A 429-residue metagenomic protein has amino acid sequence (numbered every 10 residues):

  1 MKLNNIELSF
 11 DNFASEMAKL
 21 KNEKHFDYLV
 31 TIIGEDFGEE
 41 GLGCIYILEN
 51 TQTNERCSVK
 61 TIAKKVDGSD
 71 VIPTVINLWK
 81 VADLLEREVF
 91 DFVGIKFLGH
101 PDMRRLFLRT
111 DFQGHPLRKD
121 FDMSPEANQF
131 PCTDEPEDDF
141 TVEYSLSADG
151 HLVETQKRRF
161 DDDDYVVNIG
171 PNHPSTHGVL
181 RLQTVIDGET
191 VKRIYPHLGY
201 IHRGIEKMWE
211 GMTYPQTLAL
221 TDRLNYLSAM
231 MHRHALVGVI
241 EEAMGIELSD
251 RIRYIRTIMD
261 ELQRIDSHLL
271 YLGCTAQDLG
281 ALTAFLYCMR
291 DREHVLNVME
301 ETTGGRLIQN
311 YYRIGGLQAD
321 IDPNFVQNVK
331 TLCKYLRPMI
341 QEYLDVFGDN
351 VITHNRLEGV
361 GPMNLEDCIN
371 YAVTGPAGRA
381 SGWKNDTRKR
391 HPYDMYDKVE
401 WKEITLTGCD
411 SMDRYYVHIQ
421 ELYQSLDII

Functional and structural regions predicted by a protein language model:
M1-T190, S267, I352-V360, D367 (+1 more regions): Terminal low-complexity/charged segments
T110, L146-H177, V185-I429: Active-site bordering "gate/hinge" segments that shape substrate access to catalytic or cofactor-binding pockets
